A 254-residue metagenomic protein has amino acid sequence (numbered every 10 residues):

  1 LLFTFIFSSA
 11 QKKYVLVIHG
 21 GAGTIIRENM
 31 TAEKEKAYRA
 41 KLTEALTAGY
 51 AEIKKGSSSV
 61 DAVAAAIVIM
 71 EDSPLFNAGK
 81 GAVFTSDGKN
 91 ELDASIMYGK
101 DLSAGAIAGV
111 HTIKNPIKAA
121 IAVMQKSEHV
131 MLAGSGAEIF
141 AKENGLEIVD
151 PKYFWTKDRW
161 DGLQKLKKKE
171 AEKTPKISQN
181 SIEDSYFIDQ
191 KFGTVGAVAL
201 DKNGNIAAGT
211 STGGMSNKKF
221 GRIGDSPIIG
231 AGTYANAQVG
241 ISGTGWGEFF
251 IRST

Functional and structural regions predicted by a protein language model:
L1-K13: Bacterial Sec-dependent N-terminal signal peptides
Q11-T254: Alpha/propeptide regions of enzymes that mature by internal proteolysis
